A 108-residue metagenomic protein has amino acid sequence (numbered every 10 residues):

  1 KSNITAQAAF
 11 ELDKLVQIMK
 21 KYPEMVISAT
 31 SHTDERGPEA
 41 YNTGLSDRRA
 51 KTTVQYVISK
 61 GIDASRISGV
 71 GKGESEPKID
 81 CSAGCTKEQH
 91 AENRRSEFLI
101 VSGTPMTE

Functional and structural regions predicted by a protein language model:
K1-T5, E39-N42: Second-shell loop/turn segments in exported
Y22-V26: Extended extracellular/luminal ectodomain segments enriched in beta-structured repeat modules
T30-E108: Periplasmic OmpA-like peptidoglycan-binding domain that tethers envelope proteins to the cell wall
